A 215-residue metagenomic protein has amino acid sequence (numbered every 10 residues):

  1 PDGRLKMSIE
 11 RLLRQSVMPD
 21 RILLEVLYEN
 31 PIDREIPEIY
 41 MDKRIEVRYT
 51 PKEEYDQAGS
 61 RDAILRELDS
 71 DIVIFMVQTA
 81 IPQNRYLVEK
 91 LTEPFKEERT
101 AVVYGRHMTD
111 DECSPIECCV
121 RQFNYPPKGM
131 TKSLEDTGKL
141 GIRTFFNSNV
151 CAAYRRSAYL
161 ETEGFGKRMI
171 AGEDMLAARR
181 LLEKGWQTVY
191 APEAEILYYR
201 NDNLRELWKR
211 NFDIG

Functional and structural regions predicted by a protein language model:
P1-R14: Short, well-formed alpha-helical segments that are part of the catalytic scaffolds of diverse glycosyltransferases
D20-E29, T50-K52: Short beta-strand/loop segment that forms part of the nucleotide-sugar
P51-L68: Glycine-rich, basic loop-to-helix element that forms the pyrophosphate-binding segment of sugar-nucleotide handling
D71-I81: Short beta-strand-to-loop acidic/aromatic patch adjacent to the donor-nucleotide binding site
I81, R85-C118: Conserved donor NDP-sugar-binding/catalytic core segment of glycosyltransferases
L134-Y154, I170: A recurrent flexible, glycine/aromatic-enriched loop bordering the glycosyltransferase active site that acts as
I170-A177: Acidic donor-binding loop at a coil-to-helix junction in glycosyltransferase catalytic cores that engages
A194, R205-G215: Catalytic core of nucleotide-sugar-dependent glycosyltransferases
